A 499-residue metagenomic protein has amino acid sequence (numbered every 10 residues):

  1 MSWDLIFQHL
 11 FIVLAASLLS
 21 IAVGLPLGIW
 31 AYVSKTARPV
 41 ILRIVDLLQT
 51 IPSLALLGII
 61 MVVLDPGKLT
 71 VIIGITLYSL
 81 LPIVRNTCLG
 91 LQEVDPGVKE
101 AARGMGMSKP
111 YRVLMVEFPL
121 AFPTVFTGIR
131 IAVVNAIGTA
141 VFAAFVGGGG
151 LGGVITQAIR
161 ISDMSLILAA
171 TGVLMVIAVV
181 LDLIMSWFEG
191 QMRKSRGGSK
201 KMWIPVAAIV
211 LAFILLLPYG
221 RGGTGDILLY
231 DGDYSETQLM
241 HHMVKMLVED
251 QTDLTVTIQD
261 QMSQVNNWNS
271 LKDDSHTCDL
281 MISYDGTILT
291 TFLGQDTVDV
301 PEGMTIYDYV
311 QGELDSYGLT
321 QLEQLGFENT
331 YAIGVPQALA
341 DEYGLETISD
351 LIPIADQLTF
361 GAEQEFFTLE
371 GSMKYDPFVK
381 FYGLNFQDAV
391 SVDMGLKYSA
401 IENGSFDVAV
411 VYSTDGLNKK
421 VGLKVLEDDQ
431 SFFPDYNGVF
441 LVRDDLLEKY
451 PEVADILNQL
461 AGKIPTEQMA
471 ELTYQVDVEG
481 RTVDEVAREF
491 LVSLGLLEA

Functional and structural regions predicted by a protein language model:
D4, Q8-I12, L27-I59, I75 (+2 more regions): Cytoplasmic-entry segments and transmembrane alpha-helices of multi-pass inner-membrane transporters
L14, L77, P110-F142: Transmembrane alpha-helices
K35, Q92, A169-G222: C-terminal transmembrane helix and the adjacent membrane-cytosol boundary/short C-terminal tail of inner/organellar
I75, G128-V179: Non-cytoplasmic
N86-V125: Short cytoplasmic-facing helical segments at TM-TM junctions of multi-pass membrane proteins
D226-V256, Q261, G326-Y398, R481-D484: Bilobed "Venus flytrap"/periplasmic-binding protein-like clamshell domains and structurally analogous long
S275, T291-L322, S405, L417-S431: Ligand-binding "clamshell"
T330-D341, Y436-Y450: A bilobed periplasmic-binding-protein/Venus flytrap-type ligand-binding module shared by bacterial periplasmic
